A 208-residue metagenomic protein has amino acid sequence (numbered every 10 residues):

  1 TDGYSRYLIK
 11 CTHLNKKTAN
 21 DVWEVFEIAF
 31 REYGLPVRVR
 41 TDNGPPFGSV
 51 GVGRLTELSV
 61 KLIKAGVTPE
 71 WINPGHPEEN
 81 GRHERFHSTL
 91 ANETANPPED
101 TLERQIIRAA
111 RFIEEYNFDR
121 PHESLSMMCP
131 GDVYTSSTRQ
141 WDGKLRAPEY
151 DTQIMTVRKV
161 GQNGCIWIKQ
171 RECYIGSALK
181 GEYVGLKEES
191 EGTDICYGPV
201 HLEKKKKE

Functional and structural regions predicted by a protein language model:
D2-G3, C196: Short, acidic, Ser/Thr-enriched surface-loop or helix-capping motifs
G3-A110, E114-E115: RNase H-like DDE/DDD metal-dependent nuclease/strand-transfer catalytic core used by mobile genetic elements
N117-E208: C-terminal, beta-rich DNA-binding module of retroviral/retroelements integrases
